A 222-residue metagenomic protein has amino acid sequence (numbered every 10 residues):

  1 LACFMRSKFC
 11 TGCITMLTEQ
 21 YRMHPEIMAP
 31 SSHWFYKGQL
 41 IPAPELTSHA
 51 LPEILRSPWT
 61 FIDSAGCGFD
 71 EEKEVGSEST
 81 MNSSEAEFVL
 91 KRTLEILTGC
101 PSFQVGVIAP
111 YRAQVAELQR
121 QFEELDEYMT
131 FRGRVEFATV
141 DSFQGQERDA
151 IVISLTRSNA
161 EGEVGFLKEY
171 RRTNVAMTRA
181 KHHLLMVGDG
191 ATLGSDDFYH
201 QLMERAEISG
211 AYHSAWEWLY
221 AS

Functional and structural regions predicted by a protein language model:
L1-S48, P110-R112, G190-L193: Conserved coupling/interface region of RecA-like P-loop/ASCE motor cores
L1-T11, T15, F122-D126, G162-S222: Helicase C-terminal subdomain and adjacent C-terminal extension
Y21-H24, M28, A86-L90, F137 (+2 more regions): Amphipathic alpha-helical transducer elements in NTP-driven molecular machines
H24-E26, D70-E72, A116-L118, Q146-R148 (+2 more regions): Switch/connector loops and helix/strand junctions flanking conserved nucleotide-binding motifs in nucleotide-processing
I41, Q104-G106, E123-T139: Conserved RecA-like helicase motor-core motifs
P42-R120: Conserved helicase/translocase motor-coupling segment
A109-A113, F137-F143: Conserved helicase motor
A138, Q144-S158, V175, H183-V187: A short beta-strand element within the Helicase C-terminal
